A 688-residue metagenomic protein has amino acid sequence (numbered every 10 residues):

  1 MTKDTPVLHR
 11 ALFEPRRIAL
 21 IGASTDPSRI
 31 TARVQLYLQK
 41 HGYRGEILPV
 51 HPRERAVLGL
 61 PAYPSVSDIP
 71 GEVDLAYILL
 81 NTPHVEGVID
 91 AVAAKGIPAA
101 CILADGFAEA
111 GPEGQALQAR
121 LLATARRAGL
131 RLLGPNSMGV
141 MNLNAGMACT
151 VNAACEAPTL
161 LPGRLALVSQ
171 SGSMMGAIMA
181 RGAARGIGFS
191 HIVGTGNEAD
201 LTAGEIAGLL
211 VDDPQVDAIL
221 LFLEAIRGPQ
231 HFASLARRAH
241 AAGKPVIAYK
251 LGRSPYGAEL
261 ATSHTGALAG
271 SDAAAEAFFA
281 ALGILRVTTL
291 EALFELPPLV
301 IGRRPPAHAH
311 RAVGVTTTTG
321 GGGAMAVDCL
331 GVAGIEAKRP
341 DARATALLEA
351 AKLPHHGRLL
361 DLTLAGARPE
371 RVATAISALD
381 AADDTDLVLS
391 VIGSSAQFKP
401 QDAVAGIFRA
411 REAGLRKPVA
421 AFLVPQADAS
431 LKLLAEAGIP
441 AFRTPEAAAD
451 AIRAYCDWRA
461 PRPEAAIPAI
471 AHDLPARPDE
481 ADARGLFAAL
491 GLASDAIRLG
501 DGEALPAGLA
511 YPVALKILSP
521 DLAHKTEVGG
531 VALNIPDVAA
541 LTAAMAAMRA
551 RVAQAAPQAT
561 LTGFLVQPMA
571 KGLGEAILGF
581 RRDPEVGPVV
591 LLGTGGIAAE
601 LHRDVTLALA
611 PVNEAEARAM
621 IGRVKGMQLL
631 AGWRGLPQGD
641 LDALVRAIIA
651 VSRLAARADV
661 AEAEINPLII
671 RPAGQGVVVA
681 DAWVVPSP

Functional and structural regions predicted by a protein language model:
M1-P688: Catalytic-core regions of core metabolic enzymes, especially those transforming organic acids/acyl-group intermediates
